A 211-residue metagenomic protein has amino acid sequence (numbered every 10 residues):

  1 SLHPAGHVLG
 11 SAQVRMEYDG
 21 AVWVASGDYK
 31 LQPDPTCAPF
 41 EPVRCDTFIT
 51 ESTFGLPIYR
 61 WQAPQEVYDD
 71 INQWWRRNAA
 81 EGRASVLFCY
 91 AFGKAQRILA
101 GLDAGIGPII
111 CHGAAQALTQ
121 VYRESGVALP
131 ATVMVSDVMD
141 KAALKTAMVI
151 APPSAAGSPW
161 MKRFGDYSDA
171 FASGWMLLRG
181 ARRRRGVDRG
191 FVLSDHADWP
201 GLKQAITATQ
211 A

Functional and structural regions predicted by a protein language model:
S1-A38, A80, S136-G165, L178-R182 (+1 more regions): Core dinuclear metal-dependent hydrolase active-site scaffold
S1-F88, G93, A100: His/Asp/Glu-rich metal-coordinating catalytic cores of metallo-dependent phosphodiesterases/hydrolases acting on
V8, G27-Y29, S52-F54, Y90-F92 (+4 more regions): Active-site metal-binding loops of divalent metal-dependent hydrolases
E17, F40-P42, G101-I106, G126-V127 (+2 more regions): Short, solvent-exposed amphipathic alpha-helical segments in soluble enzyme and RNA/protein-processing domains
D34-T36, I58-R60, A117-V127, R179-R182: Short, charged, surface-exposed secondary-structure boundary motifs
P64-Y68, A131-V133, V149-P153, A170-G174 (+1 more regions): A general structural motif
Y68-S85, C89-K145, I150: Hard-cation-handling environments
F164-T207: A C-terminal functional module that forms or caps the active site or interfaces directly with catalytic machinery
